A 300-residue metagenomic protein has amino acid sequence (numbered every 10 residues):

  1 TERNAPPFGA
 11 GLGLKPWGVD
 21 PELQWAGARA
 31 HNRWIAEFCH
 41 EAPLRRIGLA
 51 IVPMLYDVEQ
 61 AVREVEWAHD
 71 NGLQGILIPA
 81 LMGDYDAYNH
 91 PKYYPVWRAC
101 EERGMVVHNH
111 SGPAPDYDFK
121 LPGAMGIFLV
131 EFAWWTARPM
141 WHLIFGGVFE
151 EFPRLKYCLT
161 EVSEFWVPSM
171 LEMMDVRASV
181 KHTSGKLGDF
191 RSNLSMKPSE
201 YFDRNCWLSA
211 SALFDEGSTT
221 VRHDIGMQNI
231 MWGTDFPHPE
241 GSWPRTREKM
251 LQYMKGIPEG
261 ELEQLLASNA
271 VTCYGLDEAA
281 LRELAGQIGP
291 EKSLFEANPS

Functional and structural regions predicted by a protein language model:
T1-G146: Active-site gating/metal-coordination segments in enzymes
A26, R33-E41, R63-E66, G146-G147 (+6 more regions): Mid-to-C-terminal alpha-helical segments outside catalytic/metal-binding sites
A36-C39, P43-A50, N193-N205, Q287: Mobile, glycine- and charge-enriched loop segments and immediately flanking short secondary-structure elements within
I47-A50, I76-I78, V107-N109, Y157-L159 (+2 more regions): Hydrophobic faces of well-ordered beta-strands that scaffold small-molecule active sites in alpha/beta enzyme cores
N71-G75, E101-V106, A124-F128, F152-L155 (+2 more regions): Glycine-enriched alpha-helix->loop->beta-strand junction motifs that scaffold or abut catalytic
V107, S111-P115, F145-D203: Aromatic-lined glycan-binding groove of carbohydrate-active enzymes
G123, M173-V176, T246-K249: Short secondary-structure boundary/capping segments
T136-W141, K186-R191, A210-F214: A general structural motif
